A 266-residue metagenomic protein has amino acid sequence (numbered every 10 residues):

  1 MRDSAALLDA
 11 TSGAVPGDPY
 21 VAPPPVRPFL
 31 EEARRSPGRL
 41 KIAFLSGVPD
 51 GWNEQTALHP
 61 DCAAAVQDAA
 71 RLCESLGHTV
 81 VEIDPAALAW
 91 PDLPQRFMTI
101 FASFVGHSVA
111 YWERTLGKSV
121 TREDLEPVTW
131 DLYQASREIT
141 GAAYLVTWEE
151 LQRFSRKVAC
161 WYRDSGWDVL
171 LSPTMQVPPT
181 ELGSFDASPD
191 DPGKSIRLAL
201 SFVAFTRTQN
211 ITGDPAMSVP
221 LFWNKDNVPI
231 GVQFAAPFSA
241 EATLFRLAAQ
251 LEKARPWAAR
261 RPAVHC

Functional and structural regions predicted by a protein language model:
M1-D68, T115, S119, R246 (+1 more regions): A short helix-breaking turn/cap at a secondary-structure junction
M1-V15, N210-G231: Short glycine/serine-rich loop segments
D18-V26, S46-D50, H59-C62, I83-M98 (+1 more regions): Flexible, acidic loop-helix segments that line cofactor/substrate-binding pockets
V21, F97-T99, L145, S165 (+1 more regions): Short, surface-exposed loop/helix-turn segments at secondary-structure junctions that function as lids/hinges flanking
E31-D50, T99-A159, D168, P173-V177 (+2 more regions): Short helix-loop capping/hinge segments that flank enzyme active sites or metal/cofactor-binding pockets
L88, N224, A236-S239: A short acidic/small-residue loop/turn micro-motif
K157-C160, I196-V219: Small-aliphatic-rich amphipathic alpha-helix that forms the alpha element of a beta-alpha
V228-P237, L244-F245: Short, well-ordered beta-strand elements
